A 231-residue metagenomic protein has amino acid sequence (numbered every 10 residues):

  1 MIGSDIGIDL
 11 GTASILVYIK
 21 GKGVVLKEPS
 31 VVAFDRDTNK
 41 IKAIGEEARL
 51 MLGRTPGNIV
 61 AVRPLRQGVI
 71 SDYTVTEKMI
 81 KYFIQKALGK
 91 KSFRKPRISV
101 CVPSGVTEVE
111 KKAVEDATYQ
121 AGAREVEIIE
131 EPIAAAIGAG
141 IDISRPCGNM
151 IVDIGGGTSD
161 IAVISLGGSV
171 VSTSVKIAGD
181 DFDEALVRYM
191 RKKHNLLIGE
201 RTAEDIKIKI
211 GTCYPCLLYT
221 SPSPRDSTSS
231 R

Functional and structural regions predicted by a protein language model:
M1-I154, A162-S221, R225: Nucleotide/phosphate-binding catalytic cleft detector across ATP-hydrolyzing and phosphate-transferring enzymes
R231: Short functional hotspots where side chains directly engage DNA or cofactors
